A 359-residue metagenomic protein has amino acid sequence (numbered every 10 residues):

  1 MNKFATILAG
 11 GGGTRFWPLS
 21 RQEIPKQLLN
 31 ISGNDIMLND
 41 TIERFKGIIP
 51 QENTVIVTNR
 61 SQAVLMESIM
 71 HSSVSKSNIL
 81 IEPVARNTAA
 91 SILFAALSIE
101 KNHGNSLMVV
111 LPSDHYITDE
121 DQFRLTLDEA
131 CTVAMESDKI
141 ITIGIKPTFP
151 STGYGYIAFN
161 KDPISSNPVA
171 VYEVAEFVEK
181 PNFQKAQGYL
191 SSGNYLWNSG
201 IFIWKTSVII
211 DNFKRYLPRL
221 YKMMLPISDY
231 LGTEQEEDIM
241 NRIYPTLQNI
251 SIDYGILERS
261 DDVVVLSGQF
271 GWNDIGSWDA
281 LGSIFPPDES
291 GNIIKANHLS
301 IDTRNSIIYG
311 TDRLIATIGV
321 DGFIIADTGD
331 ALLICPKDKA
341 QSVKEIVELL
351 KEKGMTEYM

Functional and structural regions predicted by a protein language model:
M1-I7, R15-Q22, N30-P112, Y116-D128 (+2 more regions): Conserved N-terminal catalytic core of the sugar/cofactor nucleotidyltransferase
L8-A9, V57, V109-P112, T142-K146 (+2 more regions): Short beta-strand segments
L38, A95, D114, I157 (+3 more regions): Residue-level signal for inorganic ion chemistry
V55, M108, A175, I201-F202 (+2 more regions): A residue-level structural signature of the nucleotidyltransferase/glycosyltransferase Rossmann-like core
A85-A90, F149-S151, F183-K185, W272-N273: A short acidic, often aromatic-flanked loop/helix-cap motif at beta-alpha or helix-coil junctions that lines enzyme
E120-E234, D238-M240, V264, K337: Conserved core of the sugar-phosphate nucleotidyltransferase
T206-M359: Left-handed beta-helix
